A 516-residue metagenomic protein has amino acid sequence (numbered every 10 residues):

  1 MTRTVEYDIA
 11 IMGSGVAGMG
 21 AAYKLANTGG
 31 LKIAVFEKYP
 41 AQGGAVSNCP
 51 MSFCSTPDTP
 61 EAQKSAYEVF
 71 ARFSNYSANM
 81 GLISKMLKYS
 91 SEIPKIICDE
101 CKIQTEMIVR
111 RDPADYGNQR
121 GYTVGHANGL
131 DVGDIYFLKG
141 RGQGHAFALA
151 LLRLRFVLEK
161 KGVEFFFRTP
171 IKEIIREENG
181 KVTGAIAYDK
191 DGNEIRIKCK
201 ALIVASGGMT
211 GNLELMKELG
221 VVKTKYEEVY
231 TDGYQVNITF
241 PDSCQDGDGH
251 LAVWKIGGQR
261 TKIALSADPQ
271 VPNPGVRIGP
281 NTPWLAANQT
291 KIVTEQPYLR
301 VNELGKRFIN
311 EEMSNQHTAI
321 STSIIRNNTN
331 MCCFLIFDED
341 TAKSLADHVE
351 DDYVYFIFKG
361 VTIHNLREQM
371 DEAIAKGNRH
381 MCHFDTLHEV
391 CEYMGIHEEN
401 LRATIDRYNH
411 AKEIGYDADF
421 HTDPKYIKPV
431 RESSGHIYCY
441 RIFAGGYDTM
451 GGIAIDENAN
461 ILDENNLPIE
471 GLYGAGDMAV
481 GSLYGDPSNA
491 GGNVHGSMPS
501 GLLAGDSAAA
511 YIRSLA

Functional and structural regions predicted by a protein language model:
T4-Y7, D191-A201, P468: Core beta-strand elements of the Rossmann-like FAD/NAD(P) dinucleotide-binding domain in flavoenzyme oxidoreductases
I9-A34: N-terminal Rossmann-like FAD-binding beta1-loop-alpha1 element of flavoenzymes
N27-N48: Glycine-rich FAD pyrophosphate-binding loop
C54-M86: Glycine-rich active-site loop/strand segments that organize a redox cofactor
K88-I195, C199, L213-E214, N273-G275 (+1 more regions): Conserved redox-cofactor binding core of oxidoreductases
E173, T386, N400-P487: A glycine-rich dinucleotide-binding beta-alpha-beta segment and adjacent secondary-structure elements that constitute
N193, K198-N273, V494, L503: Glycine-rich loop(s) and the adjacent beta-strand/alpha-helix scaffold that form part
D246, H250-Y393: An anion/pyrophosphate-binding glycine-rich loop and adjacent beta-alpha core in soluble alpha-beta enzymes
